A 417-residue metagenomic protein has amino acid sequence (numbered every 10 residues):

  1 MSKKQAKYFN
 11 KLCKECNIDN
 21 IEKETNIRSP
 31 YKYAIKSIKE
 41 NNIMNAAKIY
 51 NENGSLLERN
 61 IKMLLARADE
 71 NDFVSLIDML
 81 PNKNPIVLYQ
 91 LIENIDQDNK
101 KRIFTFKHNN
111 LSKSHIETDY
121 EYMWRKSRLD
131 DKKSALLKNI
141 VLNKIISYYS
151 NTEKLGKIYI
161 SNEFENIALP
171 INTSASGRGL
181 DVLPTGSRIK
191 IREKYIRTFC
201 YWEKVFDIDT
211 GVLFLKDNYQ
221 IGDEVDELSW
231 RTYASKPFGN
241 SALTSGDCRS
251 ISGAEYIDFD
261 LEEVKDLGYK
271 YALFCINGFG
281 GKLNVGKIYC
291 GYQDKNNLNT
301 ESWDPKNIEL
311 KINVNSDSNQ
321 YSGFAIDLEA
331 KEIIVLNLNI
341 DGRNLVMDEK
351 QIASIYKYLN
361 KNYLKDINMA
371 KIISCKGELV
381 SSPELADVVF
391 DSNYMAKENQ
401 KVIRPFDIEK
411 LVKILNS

Functional and structural regions predicted by a protein language model:
M1-S417: Intrinsic-disorder/low-complexity signal
